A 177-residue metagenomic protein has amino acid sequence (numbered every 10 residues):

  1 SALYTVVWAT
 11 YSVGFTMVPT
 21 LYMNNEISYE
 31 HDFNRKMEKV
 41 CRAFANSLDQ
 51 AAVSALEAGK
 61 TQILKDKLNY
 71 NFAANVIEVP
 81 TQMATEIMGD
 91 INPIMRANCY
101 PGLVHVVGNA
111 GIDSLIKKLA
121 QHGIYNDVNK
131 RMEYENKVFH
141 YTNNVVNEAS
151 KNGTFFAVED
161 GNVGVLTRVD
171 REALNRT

Functional and structural regions predicted by a protein language model:
S1-Y100, I112-Y125: Flexible, glycine/threonine- and acidic-rich loop/arm segments that mediate assembly and lattice contacts in viral
V79, K117-T177: Sequence/fold signature of self-assembling virion shell proteins
